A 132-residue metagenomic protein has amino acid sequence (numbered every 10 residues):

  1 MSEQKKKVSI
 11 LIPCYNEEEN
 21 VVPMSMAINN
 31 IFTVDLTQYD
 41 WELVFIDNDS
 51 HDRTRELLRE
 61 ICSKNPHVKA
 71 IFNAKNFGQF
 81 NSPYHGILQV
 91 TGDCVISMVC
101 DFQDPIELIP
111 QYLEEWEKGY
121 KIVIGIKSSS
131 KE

Functional and structural regions predicted by a protein language model:
M1-E132: Structured catalytic core of nucleotide-sugar glycosyltransferases
